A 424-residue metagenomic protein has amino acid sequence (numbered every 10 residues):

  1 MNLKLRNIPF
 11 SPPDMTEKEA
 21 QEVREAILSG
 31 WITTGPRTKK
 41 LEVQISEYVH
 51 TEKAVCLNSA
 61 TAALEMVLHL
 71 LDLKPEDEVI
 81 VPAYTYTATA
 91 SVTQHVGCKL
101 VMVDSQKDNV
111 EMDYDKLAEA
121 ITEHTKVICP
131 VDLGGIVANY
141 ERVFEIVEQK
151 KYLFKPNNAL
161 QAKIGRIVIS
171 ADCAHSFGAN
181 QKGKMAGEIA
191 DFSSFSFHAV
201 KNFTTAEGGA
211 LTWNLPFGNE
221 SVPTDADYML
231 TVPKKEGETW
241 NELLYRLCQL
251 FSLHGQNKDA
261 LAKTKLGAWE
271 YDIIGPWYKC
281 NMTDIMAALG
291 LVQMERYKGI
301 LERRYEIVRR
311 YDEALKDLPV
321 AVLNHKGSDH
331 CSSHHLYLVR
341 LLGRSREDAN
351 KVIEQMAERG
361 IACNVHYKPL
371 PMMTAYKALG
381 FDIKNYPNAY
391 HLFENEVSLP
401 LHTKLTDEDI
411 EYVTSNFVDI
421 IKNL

Functional and structural regions predicted by a protein language model:
M1-L70, K74, V143, T239 (+3 more regions): Conserved PLP-binding active-site segment in aminotransferase class I/II-type PLP enzymes
M15, T33, T85, D108-N109 (+5 more regions): Glycine-/small-residue-rich active-site loops that bind phosphorylated ligands and cofactors
K39-V43, T51-E52, D115, V127-V131 (+5 more regions): PLP-dependent aminotransferase class I/II
C56, V81, M102, L211 (+1 more regions): Conserved SAM-binding loop
H69-C173, N180: PLP-dependent aminotransferase-like
I80, V101, V168-S170, S194 (+2 more regions): Structural detector of well-ordered beta-strand residues that form the stable sheet scaffold of enzyme domains
N157-T205, E236, W269-I273, V322: Conserved active-site segment immediately N-terminal to the catalytic lysine that forms the internal aldimine
A206-A210: Glycine-rich phosphate-binding loop of ATP-grasp-fold ATP-dependent ligases
